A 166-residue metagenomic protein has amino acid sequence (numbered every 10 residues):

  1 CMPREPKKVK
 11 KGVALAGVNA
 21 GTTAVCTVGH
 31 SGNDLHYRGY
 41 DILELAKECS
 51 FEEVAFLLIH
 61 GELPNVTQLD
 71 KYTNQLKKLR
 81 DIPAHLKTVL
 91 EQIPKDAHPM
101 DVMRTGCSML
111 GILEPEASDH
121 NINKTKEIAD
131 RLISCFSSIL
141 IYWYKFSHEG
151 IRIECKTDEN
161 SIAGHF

Functional and structural regions predicted by a protein language model:
M2-F166: Hydrophobic alpha-helical bundle cores within soluble ligand-binding/oligomerization subdomains
